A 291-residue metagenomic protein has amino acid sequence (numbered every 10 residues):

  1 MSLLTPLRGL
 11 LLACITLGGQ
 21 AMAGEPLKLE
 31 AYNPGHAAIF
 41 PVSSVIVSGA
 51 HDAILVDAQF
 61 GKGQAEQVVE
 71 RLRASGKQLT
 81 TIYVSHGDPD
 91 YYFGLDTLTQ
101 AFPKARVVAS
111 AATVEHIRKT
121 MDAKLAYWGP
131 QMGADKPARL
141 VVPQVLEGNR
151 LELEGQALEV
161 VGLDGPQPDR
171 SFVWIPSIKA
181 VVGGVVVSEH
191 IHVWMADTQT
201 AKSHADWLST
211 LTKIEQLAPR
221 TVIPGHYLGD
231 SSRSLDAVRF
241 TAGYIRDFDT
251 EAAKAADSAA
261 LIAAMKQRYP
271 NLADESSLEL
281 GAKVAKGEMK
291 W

Functional and structural regions predicted by a protein language model:
M1-L11: Bacterial N-terminal signal peptides that target proteins for export
L11, Q216-T221, L228-W291: Accessory terminal helices/loops
T16-Q20: N-terminal signal peptide c-region/cleavage motif recognized by signal peptidases
E25-A74, F172-V185: Conserved beta-strand hairpin/beta-sheet module of binuclear metal-dependent hydrolase folds, prominently
P34-H36, A58-K62, Y83-D88, A111-T113 (+5 more regions): A mature extracytoplasmic/lumenal domain signature
V47, G148-L153: Short acidic-hydrophobic surface loop/beta-edge motif
F60-G61, V161-G165, D169-R239, Y244-D247: Metallo-beta-lactamase
A74-R150: Active-site HxH/HxHxD metal-binding segment of metal-dependent hydrolases
